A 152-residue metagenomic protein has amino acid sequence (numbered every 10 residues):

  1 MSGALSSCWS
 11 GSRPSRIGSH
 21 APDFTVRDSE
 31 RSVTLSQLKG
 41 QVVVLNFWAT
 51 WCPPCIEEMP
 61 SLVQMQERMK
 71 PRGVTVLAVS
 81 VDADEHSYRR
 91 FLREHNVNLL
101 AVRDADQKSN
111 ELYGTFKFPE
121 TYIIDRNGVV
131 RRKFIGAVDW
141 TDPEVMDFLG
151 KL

Functional and structural regions predicted by a protein language model:
M1-D23, P143-M146, L152: N-terminal targeting signals for export/organelle localization
D23-V43: A short beta-strand-turn-helix
Q41-V43, F47-W51, K117: Short pre-active-site segment immediately N-terminal to redox-active cysteine/selenocysteine motifs in thiol-based
V44-N46, A78, Y122-I123: Hydrophobic beta-strand core positions in alpha/beta domains
F47-Q64: Conserved redox-active cysteine motifs that mediate thiol-disulfide chemistry, especially di-cysteine Cys-X(1-2)-Cys
E57, E67-K108, T115-F118: Conserved segment of the thioredoxin-like fold in thiol-based oxidoreductases
R90-V97, D104-G150: Thiol/disulfide oxidoreductase modules built on the thioredoxin-like
